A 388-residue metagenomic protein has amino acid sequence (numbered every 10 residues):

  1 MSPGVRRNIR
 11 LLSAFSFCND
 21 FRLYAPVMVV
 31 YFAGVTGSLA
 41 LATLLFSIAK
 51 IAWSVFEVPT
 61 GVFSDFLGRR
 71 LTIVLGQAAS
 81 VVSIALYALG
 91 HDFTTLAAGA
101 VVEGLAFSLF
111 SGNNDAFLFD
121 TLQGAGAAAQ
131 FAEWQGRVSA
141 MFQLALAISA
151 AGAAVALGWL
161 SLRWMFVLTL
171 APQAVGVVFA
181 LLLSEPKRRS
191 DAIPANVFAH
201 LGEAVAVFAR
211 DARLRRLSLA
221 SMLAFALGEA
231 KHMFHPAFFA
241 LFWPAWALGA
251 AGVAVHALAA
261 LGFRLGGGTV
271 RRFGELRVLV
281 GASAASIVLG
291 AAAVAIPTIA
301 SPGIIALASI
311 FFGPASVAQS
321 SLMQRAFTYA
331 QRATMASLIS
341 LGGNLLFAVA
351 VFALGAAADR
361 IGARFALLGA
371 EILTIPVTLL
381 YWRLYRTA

Functional and structural regions predicted by a protein language model:
M1-R6, S184-L219: Juxtamembrane intracellular "pre-TM" segments in multi-pass secondary transporters
S2-V55, A88, R210-V255: Helix-loop boundary and gating motifs at the non-cytosolic
V29-T36, Y87-L89, L146-T169, A237-W246 (+2 more regions): Transmembrane alpha-helix termini and helix-breaking/packing motifs in multi-pass membrane transporters
L45, V55-V58, V62, H235-A388: C-terminal transmembrane bundle of multi-pass solute transporters/carriers
W53-H91: Conserved MFS/SLC helix-loop-helix module at the cytosolic interface between two early adjacent transmembrane helices
A78-H91, L96, A284-P297: C-terminal ends and interior cores of transmembrane alpha-helices in multi-pass membrane transporters/permeases
A100-Q143: Cytoplasmic helix-loop-helix junction between adjacent transmembrane helices in 12-TM secondary transporters
L162, T169-N196, R383-A388: Helix-loop junctions on the cytosolic side of multi-pass membrane transporters, especially the intracellular loop
